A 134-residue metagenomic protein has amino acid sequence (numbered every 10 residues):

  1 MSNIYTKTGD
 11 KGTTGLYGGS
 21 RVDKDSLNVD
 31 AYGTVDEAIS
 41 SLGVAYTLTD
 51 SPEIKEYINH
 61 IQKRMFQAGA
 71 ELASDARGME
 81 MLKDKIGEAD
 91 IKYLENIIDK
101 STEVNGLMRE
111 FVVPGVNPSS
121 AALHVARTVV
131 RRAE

Functional and structural regions predicted by a protein language model:
M1-E134: Phosphate/pyrophosphate-binding loop motifs in nucleotide- or prenyl diphosphate-using proteins
